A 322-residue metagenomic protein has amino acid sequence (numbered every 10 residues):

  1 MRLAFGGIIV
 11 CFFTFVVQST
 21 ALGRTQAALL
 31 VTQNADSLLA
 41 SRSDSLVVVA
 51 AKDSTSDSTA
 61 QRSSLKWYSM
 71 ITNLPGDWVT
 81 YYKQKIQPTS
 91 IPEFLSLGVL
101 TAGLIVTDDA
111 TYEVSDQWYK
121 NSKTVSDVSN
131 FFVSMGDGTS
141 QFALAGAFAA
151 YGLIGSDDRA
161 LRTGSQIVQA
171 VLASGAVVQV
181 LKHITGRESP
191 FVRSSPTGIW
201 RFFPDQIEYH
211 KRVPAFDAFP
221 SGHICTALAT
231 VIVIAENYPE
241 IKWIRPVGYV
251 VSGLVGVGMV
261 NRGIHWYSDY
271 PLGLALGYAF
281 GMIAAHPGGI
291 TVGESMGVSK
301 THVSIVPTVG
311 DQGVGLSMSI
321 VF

Functional and structural regions predicted by a protein language model:
F5, V17, L22-E93, M135-Q141 (+2 more regions): Replace "edges of transmembrane helices
G6-T14: Sec-dependent N-terminal signal peptides
G76, K123-T124: Juxtamembrane membrane-water interface segments that cap and precede transmembrane helices
F94-G98: Alpha-helical transmembrane segments
L100-A110: Alpha-helical transmembrane segments of multi-pass membrane proteins
T107, Y151-S156: Structural signal for the C-terminal ends of transmembrane alpha-helices and the immediately following loop
D109-K120: Interfacial/capping segments of alpha-helical transmembrane domains
V125-G146: Interfacial helix-start motif at the membrane-water boundary
